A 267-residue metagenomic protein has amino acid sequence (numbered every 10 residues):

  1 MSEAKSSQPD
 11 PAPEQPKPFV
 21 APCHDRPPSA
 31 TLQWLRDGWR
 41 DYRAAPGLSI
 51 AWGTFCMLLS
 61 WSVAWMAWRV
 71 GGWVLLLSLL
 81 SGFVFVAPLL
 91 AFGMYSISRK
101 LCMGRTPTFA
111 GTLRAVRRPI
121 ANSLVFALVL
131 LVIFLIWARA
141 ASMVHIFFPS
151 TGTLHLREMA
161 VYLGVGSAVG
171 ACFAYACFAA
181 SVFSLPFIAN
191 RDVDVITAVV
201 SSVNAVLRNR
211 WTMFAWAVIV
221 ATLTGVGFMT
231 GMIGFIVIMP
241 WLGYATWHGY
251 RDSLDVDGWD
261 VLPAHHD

Functional and structural regions predicted by a protein language model:
M1-D267: Hydrophobic alpha-helical membrane segments
